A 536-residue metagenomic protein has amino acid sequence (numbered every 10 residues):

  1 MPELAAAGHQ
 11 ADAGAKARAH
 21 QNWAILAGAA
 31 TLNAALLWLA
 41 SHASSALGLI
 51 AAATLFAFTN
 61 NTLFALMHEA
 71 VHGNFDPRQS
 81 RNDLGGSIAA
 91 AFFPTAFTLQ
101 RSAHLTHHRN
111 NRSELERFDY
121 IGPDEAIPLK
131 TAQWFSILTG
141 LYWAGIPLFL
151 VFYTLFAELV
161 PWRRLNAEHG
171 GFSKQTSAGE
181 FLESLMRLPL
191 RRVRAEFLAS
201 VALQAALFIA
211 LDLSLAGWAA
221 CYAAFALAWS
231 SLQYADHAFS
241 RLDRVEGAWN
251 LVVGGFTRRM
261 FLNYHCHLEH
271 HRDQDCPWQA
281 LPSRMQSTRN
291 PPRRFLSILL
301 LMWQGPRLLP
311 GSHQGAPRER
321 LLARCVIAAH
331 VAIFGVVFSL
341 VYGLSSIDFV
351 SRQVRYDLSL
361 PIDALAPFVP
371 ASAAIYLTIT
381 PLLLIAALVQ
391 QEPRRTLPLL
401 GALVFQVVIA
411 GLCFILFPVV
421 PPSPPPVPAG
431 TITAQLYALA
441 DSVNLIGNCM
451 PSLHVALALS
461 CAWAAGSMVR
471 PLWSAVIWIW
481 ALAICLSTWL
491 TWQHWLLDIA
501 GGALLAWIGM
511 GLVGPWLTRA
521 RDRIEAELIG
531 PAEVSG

Functional and structural regions predicted by a protein language model:
M1-A57, F92-L215, D275-V350, D357-L360: Non-catalytic, topology-defining segments of multipass membrane proteins
H42-A65, L84-T98, Y222-A226, V252-F261 (+2 more regions): Membrane-embedded alpha-helical segments that form the functional core of polytopic membrane enzymes, especially those
A57-M67, A96-Q100, E158, W218-D243: Transmembrane alpha-helical segments that form the membrane-embedded catalytic/substrate-channel core of multi-pass
N60-Q79, Q100-R112, L232-F239, M260-L281 (+2 more regions): Acidic (Asp/Glu-rich) catalytic motifs at the cytosolic membrane interface
R192, A366-P381, D441-S467, L496 (+1 more regions): Membrane-interface loop-to-helix entry segments
F239-V245, F349-P361, V389-W473, G514-A532: Membrane-interface loops
S339-L340, V407-I415, I479-W492: Aromatic-anchored segments of alpha-helical transmembrane domains
P425-P428, L445-M450, A483-G509: Interfacial helix-loop-helix junctions of multi-pass membrane proteins
